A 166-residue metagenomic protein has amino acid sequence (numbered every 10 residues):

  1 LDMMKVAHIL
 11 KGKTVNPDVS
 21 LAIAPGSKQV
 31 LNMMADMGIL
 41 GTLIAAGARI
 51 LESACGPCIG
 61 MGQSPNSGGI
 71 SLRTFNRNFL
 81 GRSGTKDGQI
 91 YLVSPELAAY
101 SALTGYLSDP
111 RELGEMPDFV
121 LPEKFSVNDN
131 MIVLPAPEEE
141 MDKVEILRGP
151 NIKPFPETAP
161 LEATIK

Functional and structural regions predicted by a protein language model:
L1-K166: Fe-S-dependent hydro-lyases/dehydratases of central metabolism
